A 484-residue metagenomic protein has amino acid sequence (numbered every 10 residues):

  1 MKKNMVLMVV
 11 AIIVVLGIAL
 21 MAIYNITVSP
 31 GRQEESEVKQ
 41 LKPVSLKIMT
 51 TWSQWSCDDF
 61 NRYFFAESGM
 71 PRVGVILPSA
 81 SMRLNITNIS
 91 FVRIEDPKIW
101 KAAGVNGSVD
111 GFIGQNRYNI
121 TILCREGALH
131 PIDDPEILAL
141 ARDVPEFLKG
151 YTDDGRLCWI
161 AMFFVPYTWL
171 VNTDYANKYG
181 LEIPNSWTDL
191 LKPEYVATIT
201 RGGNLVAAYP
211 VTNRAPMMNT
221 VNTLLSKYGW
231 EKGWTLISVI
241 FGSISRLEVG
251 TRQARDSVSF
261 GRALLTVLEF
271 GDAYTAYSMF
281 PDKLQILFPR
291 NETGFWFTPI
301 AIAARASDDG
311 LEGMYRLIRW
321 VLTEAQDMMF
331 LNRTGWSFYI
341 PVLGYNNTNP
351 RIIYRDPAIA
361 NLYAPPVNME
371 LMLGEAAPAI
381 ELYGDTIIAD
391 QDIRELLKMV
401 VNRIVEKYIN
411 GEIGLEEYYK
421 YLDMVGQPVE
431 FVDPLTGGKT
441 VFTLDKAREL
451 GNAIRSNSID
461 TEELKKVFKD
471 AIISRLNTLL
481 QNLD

Functional and structural regions predicted by a protein language model:
M1-K39: Secretory targeting signatures
V38-T121, R252-R255: Early extracytoplasmic/lumenal segment of secretory-pathway proteins
T50-N61, S108-D110, Q115-Q253, S257-S259: Extracytoplasmic ligand-binding site segments that recognize negatively charged/polar headgroups
Y118-I122, L265-K283: A ligand-binding cleft/hinge motif common to bilobed small-molecule-binding domains
A141-V144, V165, L236-I240, F280-A304: Periplasmic-binding protein-like
L170-Y175, L225, F295-L311, M329-N332 (+1 more regions): A bilobed periplasmic-binding-protein/Venus flytrap-type ligand-binding module shared by bacterial periplasmic
T198-R201, A208-T212, W320-G344: Periplasmic-binding protein-like
P365-D484: Conserved C-terminal helix/tail region of periplasmic/extracytoplasmic solute-binding proteins
